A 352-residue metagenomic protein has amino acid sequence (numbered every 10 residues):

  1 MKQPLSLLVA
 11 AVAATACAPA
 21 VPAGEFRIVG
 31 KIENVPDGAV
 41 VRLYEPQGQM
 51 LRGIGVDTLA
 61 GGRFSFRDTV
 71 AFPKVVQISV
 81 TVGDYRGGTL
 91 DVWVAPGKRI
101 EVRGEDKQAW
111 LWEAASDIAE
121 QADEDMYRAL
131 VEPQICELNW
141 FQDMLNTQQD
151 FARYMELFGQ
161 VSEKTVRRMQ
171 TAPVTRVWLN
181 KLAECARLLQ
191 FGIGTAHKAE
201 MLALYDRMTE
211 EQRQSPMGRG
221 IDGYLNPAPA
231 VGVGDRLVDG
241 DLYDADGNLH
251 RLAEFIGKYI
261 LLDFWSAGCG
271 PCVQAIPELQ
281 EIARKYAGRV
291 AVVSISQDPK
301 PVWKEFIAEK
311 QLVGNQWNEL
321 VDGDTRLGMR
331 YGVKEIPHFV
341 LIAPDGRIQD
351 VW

Functional and structural regions predicted by a protein language model:
C17-E163: A non-transmembrane, solvent-exposed segment enriched in polar/low-complexity residues
I135, P173-L189: Amphipathic alpha-helical repeat scaffolds of TPR domains
T171, T175, E210-R219: Short solvent-exposed coil/turn linkers within tandem alpha-helical repeat scaffolds
R219-L252, G314-N315: N-terminal "domain-start" segment that seeds a small globular fold
I256, F264-R284: Conserved redox-active cysteine motifs that mediate thiol-disulfide chemistry, especially di-cysteine Cys-X(1-2)-Cys
K258-I260, W265-G268, P299, E335: Short pre-active-site segment immediately N-terminal to redox-active cysteine/selenocysteine motifs in thiol-based
V293, I307-D345: Short, internal strand/loop/helix patches that form the active-site neighborhood or redox-interaction surface
Q349-W352: Short beta-strand in the C-terminal region of the ABC ATPase nucleotide-binding domain
